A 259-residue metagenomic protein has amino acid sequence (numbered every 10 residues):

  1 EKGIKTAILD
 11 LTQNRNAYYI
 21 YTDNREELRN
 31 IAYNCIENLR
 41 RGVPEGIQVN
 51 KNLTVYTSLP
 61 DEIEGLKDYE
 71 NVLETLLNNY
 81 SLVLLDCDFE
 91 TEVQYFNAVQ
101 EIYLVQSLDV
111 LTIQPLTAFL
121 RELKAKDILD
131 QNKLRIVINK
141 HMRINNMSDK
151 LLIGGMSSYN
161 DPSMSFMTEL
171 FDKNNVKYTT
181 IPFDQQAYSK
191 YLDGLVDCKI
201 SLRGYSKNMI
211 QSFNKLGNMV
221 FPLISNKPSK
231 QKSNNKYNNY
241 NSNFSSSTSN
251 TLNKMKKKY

Functional and structural regions predicted by a protein language model:
E1: Glycine-rich phosphate-binding P-loop
K5-N79, Q185-V196: P-loop/Walker-type NTP enzyme "switch/lid" segment
Y69, T117-I144: P-loop/Walker A phosphate-binding loop and immediately adjacent motor/lid segment at beta-alpha junctions
N79-T91: Glycine-rich phosphate-binding loop used to anchor ATP phosphates in small-molecule kinases, encompassing both
L82, Q100-L104, K177-T179: Well-ordered beta-strand positions
D88-V110: Inter-motif core of Ras-like GTPase G domains
K140-N145, L151-I200: Beta-strand-loop-alpha "switch" segments that mediate conformational coupling across diverse proteins
K190-Y259: NTP-binding/hydrolysis catalytic cores, primarily Walker-type P-loop NTPases
